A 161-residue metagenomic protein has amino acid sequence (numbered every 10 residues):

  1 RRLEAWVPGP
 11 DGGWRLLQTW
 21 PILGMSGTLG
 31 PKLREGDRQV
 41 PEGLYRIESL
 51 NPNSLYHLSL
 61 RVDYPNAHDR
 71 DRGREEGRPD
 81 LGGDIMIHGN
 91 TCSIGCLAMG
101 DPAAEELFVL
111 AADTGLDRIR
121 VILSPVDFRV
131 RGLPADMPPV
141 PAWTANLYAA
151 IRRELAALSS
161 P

Functional and structural regions predicted by a protein language model:
R1-R2: Loop/turn residues immediately N-terminal
G9-M25: Short Gly/aromatic-enriched secondary-structure transition segments
W20-S26, T91, P125: Residues at the C-termini of beta-strands that transition into short coil/loop
M25-R34: Short, surface-exposed linear segments at secondary-structure transitions and domain or protein termini
G36-P161: Exported/periplasmic cell-wall-interacting domains
